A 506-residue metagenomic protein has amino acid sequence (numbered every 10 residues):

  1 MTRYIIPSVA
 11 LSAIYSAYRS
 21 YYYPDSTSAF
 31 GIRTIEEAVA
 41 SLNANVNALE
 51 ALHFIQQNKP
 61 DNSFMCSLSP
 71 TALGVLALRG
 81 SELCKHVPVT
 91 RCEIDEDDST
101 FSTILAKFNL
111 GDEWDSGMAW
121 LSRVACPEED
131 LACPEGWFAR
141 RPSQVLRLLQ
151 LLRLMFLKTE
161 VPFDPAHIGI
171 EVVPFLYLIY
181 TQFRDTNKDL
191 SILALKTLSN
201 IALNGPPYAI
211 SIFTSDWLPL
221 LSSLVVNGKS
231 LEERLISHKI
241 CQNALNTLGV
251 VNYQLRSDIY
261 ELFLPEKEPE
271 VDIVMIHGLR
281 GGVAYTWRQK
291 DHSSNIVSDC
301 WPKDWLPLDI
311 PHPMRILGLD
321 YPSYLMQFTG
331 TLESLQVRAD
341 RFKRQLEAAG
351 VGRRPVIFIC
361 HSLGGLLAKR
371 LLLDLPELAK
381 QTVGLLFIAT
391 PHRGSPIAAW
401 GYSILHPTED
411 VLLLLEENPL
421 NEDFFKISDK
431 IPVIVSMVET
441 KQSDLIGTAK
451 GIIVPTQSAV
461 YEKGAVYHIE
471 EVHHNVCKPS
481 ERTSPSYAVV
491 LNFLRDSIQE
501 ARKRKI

Functional and structural regions predicted by a protein language model:
T2-W305, P311-R354: Flexible, membrane-associating and regulatory peripheral segments of lipid-active enzymes
V274, L317-L319, G384-L386, V433-V438 (+1 more regions): Hydrophobic/aromatic beta-strand patches that form the interior of the parallel beta-sheet core in alpha/beta enzyme
H277, M326, Q336-D429: Serine-dependent carboxylesterase/thioesterase catalytic core of lipase-like alpha/beta-hydrolase/SGNH enzymes
Y285-Q289, T329-T331, T382, G394-G401 (+2 more regions): Short aromatic-enriched loop/helix-cap "lid" or pocket-rim segments at secondary-structure transitions that line
Y321-S323, T390, E439: Active-site loop/turn elements of alpha/beta-hydrolase fold enzymes, especially the short glycine-/histidine-rich
F328, H473-S480: Catalytic histidine-centered segment of alpha/beta-hydrolase-like enzymes
P407, F425, T440-V472: Active-site-adjacent alpha-helix of alpha/beta-hydrolase-fold enzymes
K478-L494: Post-His helix in hydrolase/transferase enzymes
